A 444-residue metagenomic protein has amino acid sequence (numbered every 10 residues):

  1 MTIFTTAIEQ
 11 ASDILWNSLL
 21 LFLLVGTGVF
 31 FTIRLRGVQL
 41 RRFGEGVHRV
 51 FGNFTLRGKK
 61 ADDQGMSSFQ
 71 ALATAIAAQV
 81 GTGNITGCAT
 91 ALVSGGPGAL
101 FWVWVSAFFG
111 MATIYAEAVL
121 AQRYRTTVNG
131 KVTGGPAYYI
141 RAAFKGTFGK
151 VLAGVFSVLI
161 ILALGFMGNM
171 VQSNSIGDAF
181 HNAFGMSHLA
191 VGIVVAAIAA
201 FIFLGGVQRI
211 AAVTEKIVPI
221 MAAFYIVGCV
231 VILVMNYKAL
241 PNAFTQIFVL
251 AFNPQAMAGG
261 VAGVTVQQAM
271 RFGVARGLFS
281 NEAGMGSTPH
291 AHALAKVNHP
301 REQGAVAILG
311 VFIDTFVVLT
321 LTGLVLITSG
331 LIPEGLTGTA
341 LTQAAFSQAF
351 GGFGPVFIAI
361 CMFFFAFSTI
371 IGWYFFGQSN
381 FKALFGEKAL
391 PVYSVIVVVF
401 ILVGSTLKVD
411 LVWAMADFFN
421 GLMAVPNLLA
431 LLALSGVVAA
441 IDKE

Functional and structural regions predicted by a protein language model:
M1-A78, T82, V93-G98, G110 (+2 more regions): N-terminal alpha-helical transmembrane segments of multi-pass membrane transport and channel/translocase proteins
I3-F4, R34-Q39, G83-C88, L164-I176 (+5 more regions): Transmembrane helix-loop junctions in multi-pass membrane proteins
L23-F30, L35-V47, F156, S173-F180 (+4 more regions): Membrane-interface loop-to-helix entry segments
F31-T32, S106-G130, R141-N174, D178-F203 (+2 more regions): Helix-loop-helix module between adjacent transmembrane segments
G37-M66, T90-L100, W104, A112-T147 (+3 more regions): Flexible loop linkers connecting adjacent transmembrane helices in multi-pass alpha-helical membrane transporters
L56-V93, R123, V128-A137, R141-A143 (+2 more regions): Alpha-helical membrane segments and immediately flanking helix-loop junctions that form or couple to the substrate/ion
F109-E117, I193-V207, V218-K238, R271 (+3 more regions): Selective recognition of specific alpha-helical transmembrane segments in multi-pass small-molecule
Y115-N129, V230-Q246, P254-V261, L294-V297 (+1 more regions): Extracellular/periplasmic helix-exit of transmembrane alpha-helices
